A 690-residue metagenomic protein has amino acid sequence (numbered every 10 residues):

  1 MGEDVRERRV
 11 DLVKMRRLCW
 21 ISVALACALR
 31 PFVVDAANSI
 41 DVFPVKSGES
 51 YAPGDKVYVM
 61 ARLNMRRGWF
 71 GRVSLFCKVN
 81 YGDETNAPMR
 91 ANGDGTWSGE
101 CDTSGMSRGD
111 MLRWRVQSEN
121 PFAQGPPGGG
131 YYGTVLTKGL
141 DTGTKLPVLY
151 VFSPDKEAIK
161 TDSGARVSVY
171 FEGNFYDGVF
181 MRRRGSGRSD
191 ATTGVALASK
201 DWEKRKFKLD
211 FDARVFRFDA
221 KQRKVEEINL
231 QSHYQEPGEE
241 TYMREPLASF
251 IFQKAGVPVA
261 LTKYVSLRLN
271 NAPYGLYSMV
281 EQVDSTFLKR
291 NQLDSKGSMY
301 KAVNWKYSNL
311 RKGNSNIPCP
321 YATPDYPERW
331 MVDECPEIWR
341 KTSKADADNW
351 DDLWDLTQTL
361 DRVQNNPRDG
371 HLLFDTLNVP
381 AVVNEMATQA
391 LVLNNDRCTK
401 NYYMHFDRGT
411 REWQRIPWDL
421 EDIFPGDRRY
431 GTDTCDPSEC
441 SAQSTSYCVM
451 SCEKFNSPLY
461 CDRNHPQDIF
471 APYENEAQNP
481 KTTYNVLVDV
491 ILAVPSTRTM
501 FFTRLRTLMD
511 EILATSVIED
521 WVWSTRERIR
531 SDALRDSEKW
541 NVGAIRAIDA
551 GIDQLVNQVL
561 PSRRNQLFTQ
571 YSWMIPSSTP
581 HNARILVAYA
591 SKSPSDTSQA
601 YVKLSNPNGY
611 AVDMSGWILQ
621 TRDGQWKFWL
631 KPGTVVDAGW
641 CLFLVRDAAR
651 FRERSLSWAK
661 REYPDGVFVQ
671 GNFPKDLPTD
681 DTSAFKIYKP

Functional and structural regions predicted by a protein language model:
R17-P31, A36: Cleavable N-terminal signal peptides of Sec/SRP-targeted secreted and luminal proteins
F32-T161, R166-Y170: Glycan-association/targeting regions that enable binding to alpha-glucans and other polysaccharides
E157-I159, C335-T399, M404-R584: Middle-to-C-terminal accessory/interaction subdomains
V167-Y234: Conserved oxyanion/phosphate-binding beta-strand-loop segments in alpha/beta enzyme cores
K206-F216, R223-Q235, A255-A260, A272-A387 (+3 more regions): Internal "kinase-insert"/substrate-recognition segments embedded within catalytic cores of ATP-dependent enzymes
G238-A272: A conserved helix-loop-beta module that forms one wall/lid of the active-site cleft in ATP-utilizing catalytic domains
I575-P690: Activation on beta-sandwich/Ig-like modules and their edge loops
